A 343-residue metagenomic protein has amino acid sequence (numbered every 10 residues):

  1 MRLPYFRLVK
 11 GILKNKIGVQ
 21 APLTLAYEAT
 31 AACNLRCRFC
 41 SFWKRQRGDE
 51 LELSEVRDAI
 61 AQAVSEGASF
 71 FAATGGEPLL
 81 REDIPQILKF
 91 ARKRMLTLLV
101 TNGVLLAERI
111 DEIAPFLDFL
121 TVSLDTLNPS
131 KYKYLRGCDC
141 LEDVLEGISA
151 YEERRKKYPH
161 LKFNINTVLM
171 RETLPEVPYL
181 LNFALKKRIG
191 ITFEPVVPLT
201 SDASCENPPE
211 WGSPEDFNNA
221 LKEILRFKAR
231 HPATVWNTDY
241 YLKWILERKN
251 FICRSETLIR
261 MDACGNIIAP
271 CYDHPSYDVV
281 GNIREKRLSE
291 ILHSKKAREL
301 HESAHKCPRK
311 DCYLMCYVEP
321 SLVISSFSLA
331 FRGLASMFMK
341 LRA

Functional and structural regions predicted by a protein language model:
M1-E112, D118-F119, S130, D216 (+3 more regions): Conserved alpha-helical substructure of the radical SAM core
I12, K16-Q20, W43, A269-A343: Flexible mid-to-C-terminal extensions adjoining Fe-S/redox cofactors in radical SAM and related proteins
P22-T24, K162-N164, R309: Short, solvent-exposed beta-strand edge segments and adjacent coil->beta transition regions
L23, S69, S255, H274 (+1 more regions): Exposed loop/turn and edge beta-strand positions of beta-sandwich/beta-sheet ligand-binding modules
A26, T30-C33, L246, L300 (+1 more regions): Residue-level signal for mature regions of secreted extracellular proteins and peptides
A32, R36, I252, P308-D311: The −1 position to Zn-ligating cysteines in a subset of zinc-ribbon hairpins
L51, L96, P115-K286, E290-I291 (+1 more regions): Radical SAM enzyme [4Fe-4S]-AdoMet core and its adjacent flexible, acidic and glycine-rich loops/tails across
G76-E77, V197, L314: Short, solvent-exposed turn/loop segments enriched in Gly/Ser/Thr/Pro and often Arg
